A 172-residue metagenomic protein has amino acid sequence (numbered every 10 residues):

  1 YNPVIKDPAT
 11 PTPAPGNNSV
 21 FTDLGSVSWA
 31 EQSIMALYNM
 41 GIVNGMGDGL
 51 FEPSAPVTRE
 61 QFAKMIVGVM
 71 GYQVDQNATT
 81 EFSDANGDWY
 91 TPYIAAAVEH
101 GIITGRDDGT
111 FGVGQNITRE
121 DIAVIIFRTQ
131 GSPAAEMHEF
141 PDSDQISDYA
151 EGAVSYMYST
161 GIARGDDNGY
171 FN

Functional and structural regions predicted by a protein language model:
Y1-W29, N44-P92, E99-A123, R128-E151 (+1 more regions): Feature responds to low-complexity, polar/acidic, surface-exposed segments characteristic of secreted/exported proteins
Q32-V43: Mature N-terminal segment immediately following signal peptide/propeptide cleavage in secreted/periplasmic
Y38, V98-E99, Y158: Alpha-helix C-terminal capping/helix-coil junction sites
M40, T160-G165: The feature captures the short pre-catalytic strand/loop hairpin that immediately precedes and shapes the active-site
G152, Y158-T160: GST-like fold's C-terminal all-alpha helical module
